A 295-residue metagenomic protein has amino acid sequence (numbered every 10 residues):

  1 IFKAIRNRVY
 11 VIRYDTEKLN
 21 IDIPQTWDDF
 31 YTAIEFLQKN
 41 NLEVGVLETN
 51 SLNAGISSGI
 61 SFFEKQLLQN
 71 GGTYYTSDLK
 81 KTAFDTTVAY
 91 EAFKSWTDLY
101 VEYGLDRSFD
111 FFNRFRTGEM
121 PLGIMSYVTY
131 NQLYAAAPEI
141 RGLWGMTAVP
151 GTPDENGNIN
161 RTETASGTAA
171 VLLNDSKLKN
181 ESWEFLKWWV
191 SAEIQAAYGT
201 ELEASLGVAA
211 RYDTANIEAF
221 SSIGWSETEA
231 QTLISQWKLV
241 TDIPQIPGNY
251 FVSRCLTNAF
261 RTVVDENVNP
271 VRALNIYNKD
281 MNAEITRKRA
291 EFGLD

Functional and structural regions predicted by a protein language model:
I1-E17, T26, N156-E163, K238-I246: A structural signal for short loop-to-beta-strand junctions that line the ligand-binding cleft of periplasmic/secreted
I1-F2, Y10, D28-K81, M120-L122: Extracytoplasmic/periplasmic solute-binding protein
K18, Y90, K94, D98-Y103 (+2 more regions): Extracytoplasmic/periplasmic substrate-recognition and gating elements
T32-F36, F109-G123, N258, T262-D265: Short helices/loops that flank or line small-molecule/ion binding pockets
T32-L37, S77-R107, V149: Glycine-centered hinge/linker elements that transmit conformational signals in sensory and ligand-binding systems
S51-N53, N70-E91, A136-E139, W144 (+3 more regions): Short, solvent-exposed loop/beta-turn-alpha elements that line the ligand-binding surface or hinge of extracytoplasmic
P121-S126, G145: Paired acidic/hydrophobic, glycine-rich loop segments that form the ligand-binding mouth/hinge of periplasmic-binding
T147-G151, T200-T262, A290-D295: Long, aromatic- and glycine/proline-rich binding clefts that accommodate carbohydrate-like moieties
